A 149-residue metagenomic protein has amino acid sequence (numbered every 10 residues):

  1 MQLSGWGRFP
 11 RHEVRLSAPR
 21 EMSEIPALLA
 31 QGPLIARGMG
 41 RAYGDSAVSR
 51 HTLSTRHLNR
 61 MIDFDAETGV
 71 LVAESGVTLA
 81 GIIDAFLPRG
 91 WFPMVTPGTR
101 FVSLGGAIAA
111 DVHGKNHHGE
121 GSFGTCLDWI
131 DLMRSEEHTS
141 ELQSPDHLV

Functional and structural regions predicted by a protein language model:
M1-G5: N-terminal regions that are enriched for targeting/export leaders and immediately downstream pro/stem segments
G7-F101, D111-N116: Glycine-rich N-terminal segment of FAD-binding domains in flavoprotein oxidoreductases, spanning the beta-loop-helix
P93-E136, S140: A gly/ser-rich beta-alpha-beta helix-loop segment of oxidoreductase catalytic cores
E137-V149: Single conserved hydrophobic/aromatic residue that forms the stacking wall/gate of nucleotide- or nucleobase-binding
